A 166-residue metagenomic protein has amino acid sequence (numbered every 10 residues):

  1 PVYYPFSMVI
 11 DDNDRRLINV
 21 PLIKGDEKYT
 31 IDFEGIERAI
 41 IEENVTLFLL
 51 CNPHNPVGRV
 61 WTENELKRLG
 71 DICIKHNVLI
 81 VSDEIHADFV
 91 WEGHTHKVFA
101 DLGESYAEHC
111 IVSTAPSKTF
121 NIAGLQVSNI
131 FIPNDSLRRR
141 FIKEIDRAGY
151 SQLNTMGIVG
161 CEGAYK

Functional and structural regions predicted by a protein language model:
P1-L17: Substrate-binding/gating loop at the entrance of the active-site cleft, primarily in PLP-dependent aminotransferase-like
F6, L69, F99: Aromatic/hydrophobic pocket-lining residues that form π-stacking "cages" and hydrophobic walls in ligand
M8-I10, I72, L102: Hydrophobic/aromatic ligand-binding patch that stacks against planar heteroaromatic rings of cofactors or nucleotides
R15, K75-L79, A107-E108: A short helix->loop->beta-strand "cap" motif at the edges of active sites that frequently abuts
I18, V81, I111-S113: Structural detector of well-ordered beta-strand residues that form the stable sheet scaffold of enzyme domains
L22-H94: Active-site phosphate-binding strand-loop segment of PLP-dependent enzymes
H109-K166: PLP-dependent aminotransferase class I/II
